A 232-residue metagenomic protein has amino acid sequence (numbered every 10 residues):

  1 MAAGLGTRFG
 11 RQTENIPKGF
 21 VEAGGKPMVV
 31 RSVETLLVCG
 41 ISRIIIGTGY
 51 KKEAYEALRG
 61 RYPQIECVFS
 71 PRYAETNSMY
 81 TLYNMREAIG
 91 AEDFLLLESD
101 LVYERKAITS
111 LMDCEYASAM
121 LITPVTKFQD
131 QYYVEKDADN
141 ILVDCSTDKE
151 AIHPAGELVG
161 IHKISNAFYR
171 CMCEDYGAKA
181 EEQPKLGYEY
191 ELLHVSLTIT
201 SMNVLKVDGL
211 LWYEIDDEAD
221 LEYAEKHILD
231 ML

Functional and structural regions predicted by a protein language model:
M1-T13: N-terminal nucleotide-binding beta1-loop-alpha1 segment
N15-V30: Short catalytic helix/loop segments, enriched in acidic residues and glycine and frequently bearing histidine
G19, Q64-E66, I141, S201-N203: Conserved beta-strand segments of alpha/beta enzyme cores
F20, V134-K136, V204: A structural signal for short hydrophobic beta-strand segments in well-ordered beta-sheet cores
K26-F94: Conserved N-terminal catalytic core of the sugar/cofactor nucleotidyltransferase
E92-V102: Short beta-strand-to-loop acidic/aromatic patch adjacent to the donor-nucleotide binding site
E104-E182: Conserved core of the sugar-phosphate nucleotidyltransferase
A155-L232: Conserved alpha/beta core of the MobA/IspD/sugar-nucleotide pyrophosphorylase nucleotidyltransferase superfamily
